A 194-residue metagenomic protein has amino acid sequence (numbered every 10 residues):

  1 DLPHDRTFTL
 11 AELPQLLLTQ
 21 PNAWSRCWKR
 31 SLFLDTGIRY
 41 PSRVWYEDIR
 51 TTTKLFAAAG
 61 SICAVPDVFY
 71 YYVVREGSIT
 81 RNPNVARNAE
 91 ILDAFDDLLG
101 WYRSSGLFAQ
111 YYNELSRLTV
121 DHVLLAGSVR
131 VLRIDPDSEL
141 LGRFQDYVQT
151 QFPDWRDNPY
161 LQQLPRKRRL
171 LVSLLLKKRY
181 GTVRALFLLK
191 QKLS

Functional and structural regions predicted by a protein language model:
D1-C63, V74-P83: Donor-binding/catalytic cores of nucleotide-activated saccharide and glycerol-phosphate transferases/polymerases
P21, I49, N84-A89, A109-S116: Amphipathic, non-membrane alpha-helical segments in soluble helical-bundle scaffolds
R43-V44, S61-A94, F108, V131-D135 (+1 more regions): Nucleotide-sugar-dependent glycosyltransferase catalytic core
R75-N82, R103, R179, V183-A185: Short, charged, low-complexity loops and linkers
D93-E114, Q151-P159: C-terminal, non-catalytic tails of nucleotide-sugar-dependent glycosyltransferases
S116-V129: Amphipathic alpha-helical repeat scaffolds of TPR domains
L132-S194: Membrane-interface aromatic/basic loop that binds lipid-linked glycans or pyrophosphate carriers, typified by
